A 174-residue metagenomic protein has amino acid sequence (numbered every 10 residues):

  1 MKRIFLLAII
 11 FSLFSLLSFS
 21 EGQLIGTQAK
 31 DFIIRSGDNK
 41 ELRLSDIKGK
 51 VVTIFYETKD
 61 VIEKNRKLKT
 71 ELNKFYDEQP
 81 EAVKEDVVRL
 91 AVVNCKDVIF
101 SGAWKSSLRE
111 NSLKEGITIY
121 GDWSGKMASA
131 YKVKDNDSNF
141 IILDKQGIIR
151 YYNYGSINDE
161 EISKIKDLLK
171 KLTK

Functional and structural regions predicted by a protein language model:
I4-F14: Sec-dependent N-terminal signal peptides
S20-L42, E63-L68: N-terminal "domain-start" segment that seeds a small globular fold
L44-L68: Short active-site neighborhood of thiol/selenol oxidoreductases, capturing the structured segment around
G49-V52, V83-V88, E115-G116, S138 (+1 more regions): Loop/turn elements at helix/coil->beta-strand transitions in domains of secreted/extracellular proteins
V61-N111: Structural microenvironment flanking redox-active thiols in thiol-disulfide oxidoreductases
V88-V92, G102-D137: Short, internal strand/loop/helix patches that form the active-site neighborhood or redox-interaction surface
N136-K174: Thiol-/selenol-based redox modules, centered on thioredoxin-like and closely related oxidoreductase domains
